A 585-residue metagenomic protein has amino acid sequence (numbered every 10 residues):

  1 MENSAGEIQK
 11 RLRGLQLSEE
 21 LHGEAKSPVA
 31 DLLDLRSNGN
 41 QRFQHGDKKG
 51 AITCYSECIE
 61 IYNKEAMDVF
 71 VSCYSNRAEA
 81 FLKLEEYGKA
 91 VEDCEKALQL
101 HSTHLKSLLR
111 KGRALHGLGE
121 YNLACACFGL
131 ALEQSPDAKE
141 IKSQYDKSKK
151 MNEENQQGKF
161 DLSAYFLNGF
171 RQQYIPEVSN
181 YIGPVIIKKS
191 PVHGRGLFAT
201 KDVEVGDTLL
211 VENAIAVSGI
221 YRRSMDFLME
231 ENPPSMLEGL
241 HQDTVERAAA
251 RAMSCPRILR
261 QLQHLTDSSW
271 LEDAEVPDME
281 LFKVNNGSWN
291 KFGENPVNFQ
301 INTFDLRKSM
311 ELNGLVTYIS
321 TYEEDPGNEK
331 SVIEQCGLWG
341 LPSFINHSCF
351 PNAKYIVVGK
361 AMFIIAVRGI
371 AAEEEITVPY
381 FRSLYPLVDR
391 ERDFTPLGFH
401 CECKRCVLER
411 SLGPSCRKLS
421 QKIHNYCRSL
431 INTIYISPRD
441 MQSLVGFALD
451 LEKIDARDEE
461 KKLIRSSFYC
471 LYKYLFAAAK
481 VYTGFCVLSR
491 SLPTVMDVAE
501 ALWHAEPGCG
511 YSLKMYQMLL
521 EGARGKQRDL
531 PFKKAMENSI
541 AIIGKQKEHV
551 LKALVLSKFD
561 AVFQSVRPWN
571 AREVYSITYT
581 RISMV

Functional and structural regions predicted by a protein language model:
M1-E19, G129, S143-R195, V566-V585: Intrinsically disordered, low-complexity, charge-biased linker/tail regions
M1-S27, V217-E231, D393, L519-G522: Intrinsically disordered, low-complexity regulatory regions that flank or link repeat-based scaffolds
L21, K26, L32-K159, Q442-K545 (+1 more regions): Alpha-helical protein-protein interaction scaffolds
E24, P28, S37, Q144-Y145 (+5 more regions): C-terminal SET catalytic tail plus cysteine-rich post-SET Zn-binding segment of SAM-dependent SET-domain
L84, H104, L118, Y145 (+8 more regions): Residues that form ligand- and interface-recognition hot spots within folded domains
D161-L228, W339, S343-V367: Conserved AWS/pre-SET-to-SET junction and N-terminal core of the SET lysine methyltransferase domain, specifically
L197, N213-I215, Y221, G544-V585: A eukaryotic intrinsically disordered, low-complexity regulatory tract that is acidic and Ser/Pro-rich, enriched
A216-N352, R405: Catalytic cores of histone-lysine modification enzymes
